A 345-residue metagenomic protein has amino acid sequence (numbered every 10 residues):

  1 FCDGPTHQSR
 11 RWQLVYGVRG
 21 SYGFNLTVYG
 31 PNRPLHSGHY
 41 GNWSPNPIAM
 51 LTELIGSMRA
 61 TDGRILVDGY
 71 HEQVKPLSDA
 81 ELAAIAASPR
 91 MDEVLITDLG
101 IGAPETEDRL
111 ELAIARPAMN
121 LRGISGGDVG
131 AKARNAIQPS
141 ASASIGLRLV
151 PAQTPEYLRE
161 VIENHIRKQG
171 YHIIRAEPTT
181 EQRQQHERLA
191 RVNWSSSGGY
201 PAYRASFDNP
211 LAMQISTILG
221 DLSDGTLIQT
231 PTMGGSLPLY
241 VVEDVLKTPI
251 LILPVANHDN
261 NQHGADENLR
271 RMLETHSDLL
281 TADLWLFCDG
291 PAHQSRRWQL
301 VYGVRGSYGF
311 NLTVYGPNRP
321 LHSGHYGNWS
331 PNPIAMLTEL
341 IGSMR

Functional and structural regions predicted by a protein language model:
F1-P104, D108-P117, D266-R345: Fold-level recognition of mixed alpha/beta catalytic cores in primary-metabolism enzymes, strongest
Y70-S140, R148-N164, Q169, I174-R271: An extended, acidic, His-containing surface patch that forms the Zn2+-binding/catalytic region of metallohydrolases
I145: Active-site helix-to-loop segments that bind/position phosphate- or nucleotide-bearing substrates and donors across
